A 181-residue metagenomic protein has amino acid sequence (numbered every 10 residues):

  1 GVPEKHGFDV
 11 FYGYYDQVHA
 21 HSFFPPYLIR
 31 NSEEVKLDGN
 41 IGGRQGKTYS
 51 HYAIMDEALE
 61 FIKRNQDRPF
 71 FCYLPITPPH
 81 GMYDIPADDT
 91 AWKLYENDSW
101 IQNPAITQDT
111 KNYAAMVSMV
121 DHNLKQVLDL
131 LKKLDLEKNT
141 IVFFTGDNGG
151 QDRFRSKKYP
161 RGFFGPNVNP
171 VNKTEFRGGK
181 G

Functional and structural regions predicted by a protein language model:
G1-V2, H6, F11, Y15-G181: Active-site-proximal cap/lid insertion segments
